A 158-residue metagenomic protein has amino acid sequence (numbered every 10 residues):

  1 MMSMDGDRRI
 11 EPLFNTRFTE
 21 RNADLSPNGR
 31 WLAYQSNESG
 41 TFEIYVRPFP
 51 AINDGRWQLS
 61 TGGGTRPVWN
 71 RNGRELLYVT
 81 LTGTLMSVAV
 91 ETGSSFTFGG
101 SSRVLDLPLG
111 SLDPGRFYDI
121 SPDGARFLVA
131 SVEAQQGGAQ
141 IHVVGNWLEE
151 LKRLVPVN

Functional and structural regions predicted by a protein language model:
M1-F14, R30-W31, Q35-Q58, N72-E75 (+2 more regions): Beta-propeller blade-edge and WD-like acidic-aromatic loop motif
L13, R17-Q35, R56-L77, G110-R126: Conserved beta-propeller blade repeats
